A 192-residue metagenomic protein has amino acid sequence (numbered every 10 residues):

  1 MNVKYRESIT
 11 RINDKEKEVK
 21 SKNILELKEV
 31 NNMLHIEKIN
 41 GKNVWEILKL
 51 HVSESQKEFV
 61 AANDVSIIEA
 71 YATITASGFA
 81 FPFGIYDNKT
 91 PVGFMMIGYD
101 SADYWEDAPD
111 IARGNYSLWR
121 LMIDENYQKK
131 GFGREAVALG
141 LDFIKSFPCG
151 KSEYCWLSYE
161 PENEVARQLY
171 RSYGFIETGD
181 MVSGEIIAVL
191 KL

Functional and structural regions predicted by a protein language model:
I9, E16-W45, K49-L50, L192: Conserved N-terminal entry element of GNAT/NAT acetyltransferase domains
I12, L27, I176, M181-L192: Terminal substrate-recognition subdomain of acyl/acetyltransferases
L34, K38-W119, D124-N126, F143 (+2 more regions): Acetyl-CoA-dependent GNAT
D124-N126, K130, P161-E162: Active-site acidic-Proline motif in GNAT/NAT acetyltransferases
Y127, G131-L139: Conserved acetyl-CoA pyrophosphate-binding loop and the N-cap/start of the following alpha-helix in GNAT-like
R134, P161-G179: Conserved active-site alpha-helix within GNAT-family acetyltransferase domains
K151-R167, S183-I186: Conserved beta-strand-loop-alpha-helix junction that forms the acyl-donor binding cleft
